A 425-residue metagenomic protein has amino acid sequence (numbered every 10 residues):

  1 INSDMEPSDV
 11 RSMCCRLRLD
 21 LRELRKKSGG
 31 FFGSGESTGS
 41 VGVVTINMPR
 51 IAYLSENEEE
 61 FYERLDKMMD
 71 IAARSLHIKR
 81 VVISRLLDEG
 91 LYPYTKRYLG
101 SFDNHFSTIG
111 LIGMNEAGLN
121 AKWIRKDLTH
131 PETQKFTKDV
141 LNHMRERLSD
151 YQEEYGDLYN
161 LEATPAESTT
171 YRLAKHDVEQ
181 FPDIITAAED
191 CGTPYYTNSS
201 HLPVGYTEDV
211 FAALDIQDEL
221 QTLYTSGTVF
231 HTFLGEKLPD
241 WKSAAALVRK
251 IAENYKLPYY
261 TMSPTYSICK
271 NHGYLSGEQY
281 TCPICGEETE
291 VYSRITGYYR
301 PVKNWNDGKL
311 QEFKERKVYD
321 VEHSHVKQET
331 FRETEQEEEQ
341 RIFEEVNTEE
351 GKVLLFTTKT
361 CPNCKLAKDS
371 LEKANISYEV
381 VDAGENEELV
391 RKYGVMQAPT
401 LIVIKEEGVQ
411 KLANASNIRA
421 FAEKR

Functional and structural regions predicted by a protein language model:
I1-D103, I124, H130-I284, V291: Conserved catalytic cores of very large enzyme subunits
V41, S101-A117, E287-N304: Conserved phosphate/anionic-ligand binding catalytic regions in large, soluble enzymes, centered on
Y280-T334: Long insertion/accessory domains within large nucleic-acid-processing enzymes
Y292, R341-I376: Local sequence-structure signature of Cys/Sec-based thiol-disulfide redox active-site neighborhoods
K317-E350, S377-E379: Acidic, low-complexity intrinsically disordered tails
F356-T357, I376-E388, Q397: Thiol-based oxidoreductase modules, predominantly thioredoxin-like and allied folds used for disulfide exchange
Y393-I402: Structural micro-motif
I404-R425: Non-catalytic, surface beta->alpha helical segment in thiol-disulfide oxidoreductase systems
